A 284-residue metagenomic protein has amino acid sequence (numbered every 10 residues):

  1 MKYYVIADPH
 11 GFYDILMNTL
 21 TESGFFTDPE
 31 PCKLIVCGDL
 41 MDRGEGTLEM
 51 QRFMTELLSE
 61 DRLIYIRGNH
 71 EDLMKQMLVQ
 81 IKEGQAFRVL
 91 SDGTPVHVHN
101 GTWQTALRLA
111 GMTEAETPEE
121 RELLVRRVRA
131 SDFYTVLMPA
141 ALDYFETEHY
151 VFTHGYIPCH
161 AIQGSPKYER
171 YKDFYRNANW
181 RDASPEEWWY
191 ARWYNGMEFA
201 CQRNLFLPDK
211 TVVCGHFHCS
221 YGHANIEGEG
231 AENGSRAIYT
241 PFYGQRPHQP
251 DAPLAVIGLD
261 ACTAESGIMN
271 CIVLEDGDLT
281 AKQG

Functional and structural regions predicted by a protein language model:
M1-F53, L57: N-terminal active-site segment of His-dependent metallophosphoesterases
I6-A7, L34-G38, Y65-N69, T153 (+2 more regions): Active-site neighborhood of phospho(di)ester-bond hydrolases with catalytic His/Asp-centered motifs
H10-D14, D42-E45, H70-K75, G215-A224 (+1 more regions): Active-site environment of divalent metal-dependent phosphoester hydrolases
E22-S23, M50-M54, I81-G84, E169-R170 (+2 more regions): Glycine-rich, phosphate-binding/catalytic loops in enzymes
P29-P31, E60-R62, E148, L207-D209: A general structural motif
T47-D143, A178: Active-site neighborhood of divalent metal-dependent phosphoester bond hydrolases
L107, A115-I257, T263-G267: Acidic, His/Gly-enriched loop-helix segments that form or flank divalent-metal centers in metallo-dependent hydrolases
E148, V273-D278: Short acidic-glycine loop/turn motifs at beta-strand connectors
